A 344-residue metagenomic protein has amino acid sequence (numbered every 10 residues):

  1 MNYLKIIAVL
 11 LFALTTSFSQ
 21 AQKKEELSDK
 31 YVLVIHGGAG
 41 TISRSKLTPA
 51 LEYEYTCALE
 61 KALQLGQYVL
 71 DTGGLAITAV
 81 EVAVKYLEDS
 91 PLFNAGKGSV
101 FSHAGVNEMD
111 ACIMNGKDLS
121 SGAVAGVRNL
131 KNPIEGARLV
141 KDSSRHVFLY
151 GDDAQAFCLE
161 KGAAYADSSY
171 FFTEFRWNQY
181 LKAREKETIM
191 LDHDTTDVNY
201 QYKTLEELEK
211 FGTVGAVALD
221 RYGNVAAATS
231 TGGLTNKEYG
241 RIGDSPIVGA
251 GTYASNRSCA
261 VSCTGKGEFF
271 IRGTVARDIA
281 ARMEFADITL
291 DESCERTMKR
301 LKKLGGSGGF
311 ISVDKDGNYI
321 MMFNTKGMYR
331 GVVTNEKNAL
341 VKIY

Functional and structural regions predicted by a protein language model:
M1-S28: Bacterial Sec-dependent N-terminal signal peptides
Q22-Y344: Alpha/propeptide regions of enzymes that mature by internal proteolysis
